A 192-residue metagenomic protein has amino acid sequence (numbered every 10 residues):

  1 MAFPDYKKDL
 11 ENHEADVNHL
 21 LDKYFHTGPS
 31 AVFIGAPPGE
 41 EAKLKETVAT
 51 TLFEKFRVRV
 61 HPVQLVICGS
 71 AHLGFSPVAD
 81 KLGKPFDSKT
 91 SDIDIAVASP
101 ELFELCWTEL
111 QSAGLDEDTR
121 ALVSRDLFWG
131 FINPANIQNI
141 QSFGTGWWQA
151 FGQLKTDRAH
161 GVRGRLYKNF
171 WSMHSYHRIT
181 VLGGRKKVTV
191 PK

Functional and structural regions predicted by a protein language model:
M1-S91, A98-K192: Catalytic core of pol beta-like nucleotidyltransferases
